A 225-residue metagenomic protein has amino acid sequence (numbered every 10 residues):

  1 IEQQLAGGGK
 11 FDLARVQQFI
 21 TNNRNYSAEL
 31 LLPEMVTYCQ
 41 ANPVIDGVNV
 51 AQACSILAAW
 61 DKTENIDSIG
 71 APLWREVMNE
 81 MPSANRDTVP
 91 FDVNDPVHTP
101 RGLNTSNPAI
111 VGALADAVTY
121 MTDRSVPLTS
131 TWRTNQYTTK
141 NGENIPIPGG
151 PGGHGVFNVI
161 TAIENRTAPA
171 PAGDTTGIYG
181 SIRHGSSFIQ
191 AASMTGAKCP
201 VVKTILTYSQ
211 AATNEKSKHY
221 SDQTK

Functional and structural regions predicted by a protein language model:
I1-L5: Extended amphipathic alpha-helical segments enriched in small hydrophobics
G7-K10: Long hydrophobic segments that form regular secondary structure
L13, Q17-K225: Acidic, low-complexity N-terminal propeptides/linkers enriched in Ser/Thr/Asp/Gly that mediate export, maturation
